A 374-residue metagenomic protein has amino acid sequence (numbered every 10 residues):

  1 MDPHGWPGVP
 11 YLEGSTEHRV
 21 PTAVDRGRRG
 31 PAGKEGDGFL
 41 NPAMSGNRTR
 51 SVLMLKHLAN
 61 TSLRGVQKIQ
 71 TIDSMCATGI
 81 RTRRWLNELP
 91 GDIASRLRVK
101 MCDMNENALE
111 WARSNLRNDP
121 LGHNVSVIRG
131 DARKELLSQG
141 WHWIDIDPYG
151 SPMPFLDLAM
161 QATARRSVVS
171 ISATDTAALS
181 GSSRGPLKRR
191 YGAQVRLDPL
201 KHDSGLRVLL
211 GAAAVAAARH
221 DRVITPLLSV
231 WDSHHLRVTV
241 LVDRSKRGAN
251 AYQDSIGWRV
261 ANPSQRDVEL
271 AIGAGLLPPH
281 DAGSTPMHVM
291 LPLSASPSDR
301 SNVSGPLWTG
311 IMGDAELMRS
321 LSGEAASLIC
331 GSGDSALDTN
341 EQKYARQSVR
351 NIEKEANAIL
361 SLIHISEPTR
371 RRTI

Functional and structural regions predicted by a protein language model:
D2-G65, I69, R81-E88: S-adenosyl-L-methionine
D73-I80: Class I SAM-dependent methyltransferase "Motif I" SAM/SAH-binding loop
R96-K100: Short beta-strand element of Class I
C102, E106-W141: S-adenosyl-L-methionine
L156-S167: A short glycine-rich, Lys/Arg-flanked "PGG" loop and its adjoining helix->strand segment in the class I
R166-T174: Conserved beta-strand signature within the Rossmann-like core of class I S-adenosyl-L-methionine
K246-D334, D338-V349, E353: Cys/His-rich short segments
I363-I374: Residue-level detector of conserved catalytic or cofactor/ligand-binding positions in enzyme active sites
